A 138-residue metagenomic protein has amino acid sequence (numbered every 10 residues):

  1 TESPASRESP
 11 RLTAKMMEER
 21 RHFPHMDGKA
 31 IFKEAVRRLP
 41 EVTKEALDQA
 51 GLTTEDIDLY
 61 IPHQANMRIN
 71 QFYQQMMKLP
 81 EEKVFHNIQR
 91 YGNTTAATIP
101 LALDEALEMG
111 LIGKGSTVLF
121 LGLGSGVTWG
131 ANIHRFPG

Functional and structural regions predicted by a protein language model:
T1-I88: Hydrophobic pocket-lining "lid/loop/helix" segments that shape and contact the acyl-thioester
T43, Y73, I99-A106, H134: Buried hydrophobic packing segments
N66-R68, Y91-G92, S125-V127: Short Gly/Pro-enriched loop/turn and capping motifs at secondary-structure junctions
M76, P80, Y91, E105-M109 (+1 more regions): Hydrophobic alpha-helical segments
N87-I99: Active-site-adjacent helical/loop segments in soluble small-molecule enzymes
L103-G138: Conserved beta-strand-centric core segments of catalytic alpha/beta enzyme folds
